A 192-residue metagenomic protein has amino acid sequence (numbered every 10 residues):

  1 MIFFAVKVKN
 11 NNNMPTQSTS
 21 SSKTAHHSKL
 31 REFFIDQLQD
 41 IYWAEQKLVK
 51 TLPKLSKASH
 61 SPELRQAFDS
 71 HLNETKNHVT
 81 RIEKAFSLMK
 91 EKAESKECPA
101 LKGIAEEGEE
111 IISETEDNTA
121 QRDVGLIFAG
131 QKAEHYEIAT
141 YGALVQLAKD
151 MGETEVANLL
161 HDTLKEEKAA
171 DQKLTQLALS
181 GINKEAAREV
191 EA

Functional and structural regions predicted by a protein language model:
I2-A192: Amphipathic alpha-helical hairpins
